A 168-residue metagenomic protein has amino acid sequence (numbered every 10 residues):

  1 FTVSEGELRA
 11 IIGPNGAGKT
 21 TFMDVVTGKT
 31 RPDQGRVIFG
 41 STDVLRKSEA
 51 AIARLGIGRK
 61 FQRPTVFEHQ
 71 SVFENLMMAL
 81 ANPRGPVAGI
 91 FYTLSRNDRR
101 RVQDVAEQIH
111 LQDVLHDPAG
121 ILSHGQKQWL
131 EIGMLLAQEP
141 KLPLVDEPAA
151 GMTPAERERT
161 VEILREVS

Functional and structural regions predicted by a protein language model:
F1-S168: Glycine-rich phosphate-binding loops of nucleotide-dependent enzymes
